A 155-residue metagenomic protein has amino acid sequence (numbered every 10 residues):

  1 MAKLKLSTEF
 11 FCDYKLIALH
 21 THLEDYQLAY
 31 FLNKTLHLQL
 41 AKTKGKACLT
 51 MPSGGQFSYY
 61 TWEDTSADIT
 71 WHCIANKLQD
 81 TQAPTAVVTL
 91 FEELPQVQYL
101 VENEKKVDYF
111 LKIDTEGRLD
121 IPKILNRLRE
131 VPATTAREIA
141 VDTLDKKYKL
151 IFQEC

Functional and structural regions predicted by a protein language model:
M1-S7, K34, K44: Short, charged/polar N-terminal "headpieces" of proteins
K3-F10, P95-K105: Short, flexible, solvent-exposed loop/turn segments with mixed acidic/basic and small polar residues
L6-E24: Terminal, regulation- and interaction-focused segments at domain boundaries
T21-P52: Aromatic- and glycine-enriched beta-alpha-beta binding-site module
E24-A29, A67-T70, G117-P122: Short, surface-exposed beta-strand/loop "edge" segments at domain boundaries and coil↔beta transitions
P52-L94: Surface-exposed, low-hydrophobicity interaction/linker segments
K106-C155: Glycine-rich, aromatic-bearing surface loops/beta-hairpins
